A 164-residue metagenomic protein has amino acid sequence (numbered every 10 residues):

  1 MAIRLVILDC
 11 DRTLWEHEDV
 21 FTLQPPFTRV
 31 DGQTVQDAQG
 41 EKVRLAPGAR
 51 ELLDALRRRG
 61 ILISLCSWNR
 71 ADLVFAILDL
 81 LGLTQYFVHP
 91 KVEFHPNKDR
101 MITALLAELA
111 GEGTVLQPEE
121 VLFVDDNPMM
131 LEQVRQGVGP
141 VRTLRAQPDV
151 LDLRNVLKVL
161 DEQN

Functional and structural regions predicted by a protein language model:
M1-E51, R58: Active-site neighborhood of HAD-like aspartate-dependent phosphohydrolases
M1-V6, V30, A38, R44 (+2 more regions): Asp-based, Mg2+/Mn2+-dependent phosphohydrolase catalytic module
E18, E93-F94, Q147: Residues at the C-termini of beta-strands that transition into short coil/loop
D19, R70, P128: Short, glycine/serine-rich, charged loops/turns that create anion-binding and catalytic segments at active sites
D19-F21, A76-D79, R135-Q136: Short amphipathic alpha-helical segments
T22-P26, L81-L83, G139-V141: Glycine-rich, phosphate-binding/catalytic loops in enzymes
R44, A49-L78, P90-P96: Substrate-recognition element of Asp-dependent hydrolases with the DxDx(T/V) motif
A71-V121: Substrate-recognition "cap/lid" segment bordering the active-site pocket of phosphatases
